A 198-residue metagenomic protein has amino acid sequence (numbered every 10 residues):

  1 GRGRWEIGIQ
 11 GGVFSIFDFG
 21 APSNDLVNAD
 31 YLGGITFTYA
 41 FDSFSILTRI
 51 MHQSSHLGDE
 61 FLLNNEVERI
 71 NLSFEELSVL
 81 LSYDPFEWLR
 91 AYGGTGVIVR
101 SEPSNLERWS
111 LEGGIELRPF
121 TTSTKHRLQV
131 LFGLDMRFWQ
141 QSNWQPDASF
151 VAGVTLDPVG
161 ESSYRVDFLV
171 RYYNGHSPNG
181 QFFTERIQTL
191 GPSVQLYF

Functional and structural regions predicted by a protein language model:
G1-I7, D84-L89, P119-V130, P158-V166: Short loop/turn motifs that connect adjacent beta-strands in outer-membrane beta-barrel proteins
R2-G114, N174-H176, F183-R186: Outer-membrane pore/translocation modules
E6-G8, S45-L47, R90-G94, Q129-G133 (+3 more regions): Residue-level detector of the transmembrane beta-barrel scaffold of outer-membrane proteins
I16, F44, S55, R100 (+4 more regions): Generic "edge-of-domain/loop-turn" microfeature
I35-Y39, V79-Y83, G113-P119, F150-L156 (+1 more regions): Residues on the lipid-exposed face of transmembrane beta-strands in outer-membrane beta-barrel proteins
T38-S45, V79-L80, T122-R127, E161-F168 (+2 more regions): Short C-terminal domain-edge/linker segments immediately following a structured domain
L89, G93-V97, S101-M136, W144 (+1 more regions): Elongated scaffolding segments in large macromolecular assemblies, built predominantly from amphipathic alpha-helices
W139-F198: Predominantly the C-terminal beta-signal and adjacent terminal strand-loop region of outer-membrane beta-barrel
